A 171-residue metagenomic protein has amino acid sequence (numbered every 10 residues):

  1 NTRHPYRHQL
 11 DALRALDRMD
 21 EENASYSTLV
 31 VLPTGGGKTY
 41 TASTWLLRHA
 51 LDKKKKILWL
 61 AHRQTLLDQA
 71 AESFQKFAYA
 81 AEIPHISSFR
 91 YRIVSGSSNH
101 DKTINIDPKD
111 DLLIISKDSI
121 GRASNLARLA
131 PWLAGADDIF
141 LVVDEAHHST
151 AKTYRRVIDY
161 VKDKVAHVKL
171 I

Functional and structural regions predicted by a protein language model:
N1-V31: Conserved pre-motif I regulatory segment
L16, T41-H49, V157: Hydrophobic residues on the short alpha-helix immediately C-terminal to a glycine-rich phosphate/catalytic loop
N23-W45: Walker A/P-loop
T39-T41, A50, K54-F77: Conserved Walker A/P-loop ATP-binding site and its immediately adjacent core in helicase/helicase-like ATPase domains
T65-S97: Conserved helix-turn-beta segment of the N-terminal RecA-like "Helicase ATP-binding" lobe in SF1/SF2 helicases
S97-L113: Conserved motor-coupling elements within RecA-like helicase/translocase cores
D110-R128: Conserved helicase/translocase P-loop NTPase motor core
K117-I120, A130-I171: SF2 helicase catalytic motif II
